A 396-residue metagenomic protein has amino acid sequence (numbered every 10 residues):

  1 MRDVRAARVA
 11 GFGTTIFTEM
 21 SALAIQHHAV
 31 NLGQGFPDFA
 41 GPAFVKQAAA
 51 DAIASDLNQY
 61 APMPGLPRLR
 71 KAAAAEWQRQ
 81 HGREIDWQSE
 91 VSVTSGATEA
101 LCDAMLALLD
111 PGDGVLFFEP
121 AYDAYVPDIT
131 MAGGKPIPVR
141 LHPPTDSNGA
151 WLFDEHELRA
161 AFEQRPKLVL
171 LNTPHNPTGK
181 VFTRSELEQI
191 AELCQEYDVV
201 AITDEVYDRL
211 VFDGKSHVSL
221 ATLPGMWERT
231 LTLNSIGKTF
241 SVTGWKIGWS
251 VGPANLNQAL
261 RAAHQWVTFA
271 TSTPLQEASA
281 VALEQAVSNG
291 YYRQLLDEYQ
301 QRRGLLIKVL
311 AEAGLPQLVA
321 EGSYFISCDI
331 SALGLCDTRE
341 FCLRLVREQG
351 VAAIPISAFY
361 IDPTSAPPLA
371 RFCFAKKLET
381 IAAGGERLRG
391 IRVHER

Functional and structural regions predicted by a protein language model:
M1-R5, A10-H27, G33-A52, P64 (+2 more regions): PLP-dependent class I/II
D56-Y60: A short acidic, glycine-rich active-site loop that binds or catalyzes chemistry on phosphate/adenosine moieties
